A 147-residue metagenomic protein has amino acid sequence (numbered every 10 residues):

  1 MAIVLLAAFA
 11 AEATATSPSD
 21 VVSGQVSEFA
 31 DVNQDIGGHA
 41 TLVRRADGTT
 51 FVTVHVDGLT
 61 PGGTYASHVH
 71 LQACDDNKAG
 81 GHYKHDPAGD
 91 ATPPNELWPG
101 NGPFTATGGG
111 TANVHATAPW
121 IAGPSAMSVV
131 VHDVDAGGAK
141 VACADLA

Functional and structural regions predicted by a protein language model:
M1-A2: N-terminal export and membrane-targeting signals
L5-A147: N-terminal leader/targeting pre-sequences
